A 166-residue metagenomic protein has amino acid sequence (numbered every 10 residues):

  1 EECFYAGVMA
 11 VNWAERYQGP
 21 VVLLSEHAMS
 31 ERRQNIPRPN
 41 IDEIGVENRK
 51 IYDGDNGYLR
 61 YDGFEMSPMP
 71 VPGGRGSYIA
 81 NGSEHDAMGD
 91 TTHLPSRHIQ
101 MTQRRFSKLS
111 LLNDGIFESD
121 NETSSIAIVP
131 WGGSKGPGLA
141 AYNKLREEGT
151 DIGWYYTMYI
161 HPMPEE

Functional and structural regions predicted by a protein language model:
A6, V11-E166: Flexible, low-complexity linker and terminal segments
